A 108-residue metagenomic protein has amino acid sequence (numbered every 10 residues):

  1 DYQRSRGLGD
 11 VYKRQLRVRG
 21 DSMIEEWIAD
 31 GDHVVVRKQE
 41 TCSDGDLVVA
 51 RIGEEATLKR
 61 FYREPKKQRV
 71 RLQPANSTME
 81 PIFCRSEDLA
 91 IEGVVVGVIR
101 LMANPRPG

Functional and structural regions predicted by a protein language model:
D1-Y12: Single conserved hydrophobic/aromatic residue that forms the stacking wall/gate of nucleotide- or nucleobase-binding
Q15, R19-G108: C-terminal regulatory/effector modules of DNA-binding transcriptional regulators
